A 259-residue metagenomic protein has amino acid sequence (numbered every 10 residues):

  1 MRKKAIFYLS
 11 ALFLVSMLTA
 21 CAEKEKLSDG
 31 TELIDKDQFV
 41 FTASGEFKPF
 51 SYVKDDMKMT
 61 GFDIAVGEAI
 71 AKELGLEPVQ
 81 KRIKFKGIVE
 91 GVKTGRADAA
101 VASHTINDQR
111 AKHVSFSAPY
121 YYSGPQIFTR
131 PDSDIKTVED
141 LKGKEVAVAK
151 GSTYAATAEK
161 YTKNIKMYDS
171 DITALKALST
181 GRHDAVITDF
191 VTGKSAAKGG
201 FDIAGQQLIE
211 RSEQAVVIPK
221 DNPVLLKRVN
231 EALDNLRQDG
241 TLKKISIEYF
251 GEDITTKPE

Functional and structural regions predicted by a protein language model:
M17-A20: C-terminal motif of bacterial Sec signal peptides marking the signal peptidase cleavage site
A22, I64-E73, K150-S152, V216-D253: Extended ligand-binding regions for polar small-molecule ligands
E23-D29, D35, A156-D169, I203-L208 (+1 more regions): Ligand-binding clefts/hinges and TM-proximal coupling segments of bilobed small-molecule sensing domains
K26-S103: Extracytoplasmic small-molecule ligand-binding "clamshell" domains of the periplasmic binding protein/Venus flytrap
G45, Y122-T129, K194-D234, E252-E259: Periplasmic-binding protein-like
F47, Q80-G91, K150-T153, K166-T180 (+1 more regions): Short helix-initiation/N-cap motifs at beta->coil->alpha
E68, K72, E77-D140, G205-L208: Acidic, polar ligand-binding/catalytic clefts
H104-K112, T157, L175, D184-R211: A ligand-binding cleft/hinge motif common to bilobed small-molecule-binding domains
